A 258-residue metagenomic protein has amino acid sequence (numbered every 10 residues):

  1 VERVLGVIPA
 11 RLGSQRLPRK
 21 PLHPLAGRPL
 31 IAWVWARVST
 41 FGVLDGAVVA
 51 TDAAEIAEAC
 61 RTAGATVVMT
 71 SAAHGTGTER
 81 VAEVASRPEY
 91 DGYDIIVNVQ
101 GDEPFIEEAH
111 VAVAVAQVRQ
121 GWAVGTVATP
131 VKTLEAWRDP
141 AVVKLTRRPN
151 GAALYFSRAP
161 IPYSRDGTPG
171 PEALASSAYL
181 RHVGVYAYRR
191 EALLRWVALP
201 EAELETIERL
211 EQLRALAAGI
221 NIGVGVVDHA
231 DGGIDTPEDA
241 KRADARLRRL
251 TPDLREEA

Functional and structural regions predicted by a protein language model:
R3-T51: N-terminal glycine-rich phosphate-binding loop and ensuing alpha1 helix
L44, Y93, Q120-V124, I220: Short, high-confidence coil segments that cap the C-terminus of an alpha-helix and link into the following beta-strand
V48, A54-V99, E103-A116: Short phosphate-binding loop-to-helix
T51-D52, I106, Y188, D235: A conserved hydrophobic position in a structured secondary element of the catalytic/binding core that shapes
D52, Y93, V124-V127, G232 (+1 more regions): Structured catalytic cores of enzymes that bind and process phosphorylated ligands/cofactors
I106-A202: Conserved core of the sugar-phosphate nucleotidyltransferase
G170-A258: Conserved alpha/beta core of the MobA/IspD/sugar-nucleotide pyrophosphorylase nucleotidyltransferase superfamily
